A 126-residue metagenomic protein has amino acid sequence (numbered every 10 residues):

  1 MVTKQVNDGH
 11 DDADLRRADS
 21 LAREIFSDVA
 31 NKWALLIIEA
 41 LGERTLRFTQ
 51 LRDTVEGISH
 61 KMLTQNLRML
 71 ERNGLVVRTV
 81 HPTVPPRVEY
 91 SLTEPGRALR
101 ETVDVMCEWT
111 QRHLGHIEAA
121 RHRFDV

Functional and structural regions predicted by a protein language model:
V2-G9, R16-R17, A98-V126: Amphipathic alpha-helical dimerization/coiled-coil segments that flank or bridge DNA-binding/regulatory modules
L15-M62, E89-S91: N-terminal helix-turn-helix DNA-binding core of bacterial DNA-binding proteins
V29, W33, A40, P95 (+2 more regions): Hydrophobic/aromatic residues within well-ordered alpha-helical segments
L63, L67-L70: Basic amphipathic alpha-helical segments that dock to polyanions
P82-M106: Basic, amphipathic "hinge/linker" alpha-helix immediately C-terminal to the N-terminal HTH DNA-binding motif
